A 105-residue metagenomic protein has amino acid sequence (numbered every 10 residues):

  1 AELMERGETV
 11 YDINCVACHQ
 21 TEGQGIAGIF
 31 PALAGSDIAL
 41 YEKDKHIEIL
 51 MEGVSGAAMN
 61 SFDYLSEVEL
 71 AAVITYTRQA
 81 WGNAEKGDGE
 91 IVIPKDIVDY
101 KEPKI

Functional and structural regions predicted by a protein language model:
A1, D63, E67-V68, A72-I105: Flexible coil segments in periplasmic/lumen-exposed cytochrome c-class electron-transfer proteins
A1-V10, G25: Electrostatic cytochrome c docking/interface patches
G7-T21, V73, T77: The canonical Cys-X-X-Cys-His
E22, V54, A80-A84: A general structural signal marking secondary-structure boundaries and capping sites
E22-G25, D88-G89: Short, surface-exposed helix-loop/turn micro-motifs enriched in polar/charged residues
Q24-Y64: Gly/Gly-Pro-rich "capping" loops immediately C-terminal to redox-active cysteine motifs in periplasmic/lumenal
